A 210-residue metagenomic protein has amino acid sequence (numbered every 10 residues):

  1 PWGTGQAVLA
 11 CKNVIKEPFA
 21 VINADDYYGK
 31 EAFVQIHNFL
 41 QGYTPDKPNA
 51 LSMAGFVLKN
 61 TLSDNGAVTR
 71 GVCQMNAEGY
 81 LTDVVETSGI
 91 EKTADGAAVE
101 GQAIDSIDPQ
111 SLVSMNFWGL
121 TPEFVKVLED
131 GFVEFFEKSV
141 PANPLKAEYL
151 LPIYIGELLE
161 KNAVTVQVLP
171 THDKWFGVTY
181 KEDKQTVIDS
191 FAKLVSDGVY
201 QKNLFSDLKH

Functional and structural regions predicted by a protein language model:
P1-E17: Short phosphate-binding loop-to-helix
E17-Y27: Short beta-strand-to-loop acidic/aromatic patch adjacent to the donor-nucleotide binding site
K30-F117, P122: Conserved core of the sugar-phosphate nucleotidyltransferase
L112, Q167-D173: Catalytic beta-strand/loop signature of glycosyltransferases that borders the donor
E129-V164: A C-terminal functional module that forms or caps the active site or interfaces directly with catalytic machinery
K184-S190: Short amphipathic alpha-helices within nucleic acid-binding modules
A192-H210: Terminal low-complexity segments of carbohydrate-biosynthetic enzymes
